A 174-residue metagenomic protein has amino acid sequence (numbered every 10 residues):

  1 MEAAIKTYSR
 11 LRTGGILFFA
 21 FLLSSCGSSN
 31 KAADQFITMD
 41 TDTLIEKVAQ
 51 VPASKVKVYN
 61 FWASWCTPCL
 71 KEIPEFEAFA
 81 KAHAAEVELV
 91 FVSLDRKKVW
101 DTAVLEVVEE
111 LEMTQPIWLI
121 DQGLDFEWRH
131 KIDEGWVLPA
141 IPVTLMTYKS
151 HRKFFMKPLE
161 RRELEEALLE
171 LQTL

Functional and structural regions predicted by a protein language model:
E2-G15: Bacterial N-terminal signal peptides that target proteins for export
S24-S25: C-terminal motif of bacterial Sec signal peptides marking the signal peptidase cleavage site
F36-V56: A short beta-strand-turn-helix
K55, W62-W65, R96: Short pre-active-site segment immediately N-terminal to redox-active cysteine/selenocysteine motifs in thiol-based
F61-E75: Conserved redox-active cysteine motifs that mediate thiol-disulfide chemistry, especially di-cysteine Cys-X(1-2)-Cys
P74-L111, D125-R129: Structural microenvironment flanking redox-active thiols in thiol-disulfide oxidoreductases
V107-I141: Short, internal strand/loop/helix patches that form the active-site neighborhood or redox-interaction surface
I141-L174: Thiol-/selenol-based redox modules, centered on thioredoxin-like and closely related oxidoreductase domains
